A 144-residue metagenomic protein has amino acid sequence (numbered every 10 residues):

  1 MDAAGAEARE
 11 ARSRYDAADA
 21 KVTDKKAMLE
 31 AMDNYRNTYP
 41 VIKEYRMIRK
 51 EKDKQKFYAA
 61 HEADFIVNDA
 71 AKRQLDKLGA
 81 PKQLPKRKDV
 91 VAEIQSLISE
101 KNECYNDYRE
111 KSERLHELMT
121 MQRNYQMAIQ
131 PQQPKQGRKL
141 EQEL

Functional and structural regions predicted by a protein language model:
M1-L144: Extended intrinsically disordered terminal tails
